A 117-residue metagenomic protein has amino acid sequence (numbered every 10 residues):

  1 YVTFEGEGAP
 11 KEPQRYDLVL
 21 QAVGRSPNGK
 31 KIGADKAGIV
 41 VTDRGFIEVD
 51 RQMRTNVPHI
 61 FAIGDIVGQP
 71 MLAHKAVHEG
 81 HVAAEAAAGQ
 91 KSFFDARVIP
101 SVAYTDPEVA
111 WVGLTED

Functional and structural regions predicted by a protein language model:
Y1-P13, V19: Conserved beta-strand-loop-beta-strand element in the redox core of flavoprotein oxidoreductases
G8-P10, D35, T115: Compositionally biased, intrinsically disordered low-complexity regions
Q14-A87, F93-F94: FAD-site-proximal beta/loop scaffold in flavoenzymes
G68, A86-D117: Active-site-proximal substrate-binding core of FAD-dependent oxidoreductases
